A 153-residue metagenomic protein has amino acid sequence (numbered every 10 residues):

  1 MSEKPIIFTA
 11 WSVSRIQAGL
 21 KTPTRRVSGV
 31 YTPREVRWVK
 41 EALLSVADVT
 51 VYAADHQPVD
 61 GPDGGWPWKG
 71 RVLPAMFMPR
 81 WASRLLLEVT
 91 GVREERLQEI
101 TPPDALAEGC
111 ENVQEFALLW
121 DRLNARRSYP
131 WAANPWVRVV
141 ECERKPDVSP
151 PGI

Functional and structural regions predicted by a protein language model:
M1-I153: Secondary-structure transition motif
